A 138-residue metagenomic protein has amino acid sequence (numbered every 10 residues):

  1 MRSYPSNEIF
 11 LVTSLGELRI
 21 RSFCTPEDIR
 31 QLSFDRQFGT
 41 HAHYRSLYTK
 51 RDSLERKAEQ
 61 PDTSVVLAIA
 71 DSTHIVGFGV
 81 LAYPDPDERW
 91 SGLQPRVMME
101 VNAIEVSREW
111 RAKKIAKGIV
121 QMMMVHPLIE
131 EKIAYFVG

Functional and structural regions predicted by a protein language model:
R2-A70: Short amphipathic alpha-helix that is part of the acyltransferase structural core
S6-I9, T73-L81, W110-A116: Short, mixed-charge, low-aromatic patches
E27-R30, E88, R108, K113: A broad, structure-centric signal for solvent-exposed, well-ordered loop/edge residues that line or flank functional
S46-M99, I104: A conserved beta-strand-loop-helix scaffold within acyl/acetyltransferase catalytic domains
V66-A68, G118, V137: Recognition helices and adjacent regulatory flanks at domain boundaries
I104-E109, G138: Short strand-loop junctions, especially beta-strand C-caps/beta-turns that link beta-sheets to coils or alpha-helices
V106, A112-P127: Conserved acetyl-CoA-binding loop-helix of GNAT-fold acetyltransferases
P127-G138: Conserved GNAT acetyl-CoA-binding A-motif
